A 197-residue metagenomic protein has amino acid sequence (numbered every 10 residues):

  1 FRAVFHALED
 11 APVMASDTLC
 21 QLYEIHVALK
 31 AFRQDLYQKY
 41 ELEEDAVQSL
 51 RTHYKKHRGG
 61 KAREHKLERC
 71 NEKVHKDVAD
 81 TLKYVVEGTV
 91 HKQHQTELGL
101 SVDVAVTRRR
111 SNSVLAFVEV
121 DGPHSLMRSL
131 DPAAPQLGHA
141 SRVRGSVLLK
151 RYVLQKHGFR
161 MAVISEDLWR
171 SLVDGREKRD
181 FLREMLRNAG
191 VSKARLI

Functional and structural regions predicted by a protein language model:
F1-I197: Eukaryotic RNA-binding helical-repeat scaffolds
